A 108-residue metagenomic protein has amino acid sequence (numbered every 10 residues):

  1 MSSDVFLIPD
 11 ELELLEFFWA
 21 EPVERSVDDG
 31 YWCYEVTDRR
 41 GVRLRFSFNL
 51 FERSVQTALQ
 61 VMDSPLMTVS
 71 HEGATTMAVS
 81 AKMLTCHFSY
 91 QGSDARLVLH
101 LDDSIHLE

Functional and structural regions predicted by a protein language model:
M1-E108: Surface-exposed, interaction-prone regions used to assemble/regulate multi-protein complexes
